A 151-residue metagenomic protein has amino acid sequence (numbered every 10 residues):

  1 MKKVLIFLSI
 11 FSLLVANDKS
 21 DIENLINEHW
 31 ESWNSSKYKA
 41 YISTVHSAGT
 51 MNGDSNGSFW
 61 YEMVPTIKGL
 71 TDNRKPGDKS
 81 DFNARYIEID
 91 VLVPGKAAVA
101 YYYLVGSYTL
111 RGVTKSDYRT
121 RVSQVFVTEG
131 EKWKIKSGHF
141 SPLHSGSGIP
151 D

Functional and structural regions predicted by a protein language model:
M1-V4: Positively charged n-region of N-terminal signal peptides that target proteins for export
S9-T44, I149-D151: Short, low-complexity N-terminal intrinsically disordered segments enriched in polar/charged residues
H29, L70, A84-D90, L104-G106 (+1 more regions): Hydrophobic/aromatic beta-strand elements that line small-molecule binding cavities or substrate pockets in beta-rich
Y38-K96, D117: A solvent-exposed, acidic/Ser-Thr-rich amphipathic alpha-helical stretch
V45, N56-G57, V93-G95, Y102-G106 (+2 more regions): A mature extracytoplasmic/lumenal domain signature
I89-A98, F126-K132: A short, structured loop/turn motif at beta-sheet edges
G106-S116: Short, cysteine-centered beta-strand-loop-beta hairpins and adjacent loop/turn segments enriched in charged/polar
R119-S147: Short beta-strand edge/turn micro-motifs at domain boundaries
